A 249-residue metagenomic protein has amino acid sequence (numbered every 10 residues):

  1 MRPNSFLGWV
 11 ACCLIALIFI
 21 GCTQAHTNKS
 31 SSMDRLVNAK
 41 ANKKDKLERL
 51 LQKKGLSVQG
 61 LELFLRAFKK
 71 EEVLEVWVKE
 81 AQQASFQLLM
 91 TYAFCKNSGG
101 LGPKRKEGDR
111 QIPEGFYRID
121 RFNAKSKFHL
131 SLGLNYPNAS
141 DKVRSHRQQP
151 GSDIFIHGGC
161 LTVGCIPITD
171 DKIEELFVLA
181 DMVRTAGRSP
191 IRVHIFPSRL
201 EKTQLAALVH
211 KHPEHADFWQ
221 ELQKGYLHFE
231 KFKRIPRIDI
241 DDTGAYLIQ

Functional and structural regions predicted by a protein language model:
M1-V10: Bacterial N-terminal signal peptides that target proteins for export
V10-I18: Bacterial N-terminal signal peptides
T23-V163, D171-I191, L200-Q249: Cell wall/extracellular polymer interaction/catalysis modules
I168: A conserved hydrophobic position in a structured secondary element of the catalytic/binding core that shapes
H194-F196: Short internal beta-strands
